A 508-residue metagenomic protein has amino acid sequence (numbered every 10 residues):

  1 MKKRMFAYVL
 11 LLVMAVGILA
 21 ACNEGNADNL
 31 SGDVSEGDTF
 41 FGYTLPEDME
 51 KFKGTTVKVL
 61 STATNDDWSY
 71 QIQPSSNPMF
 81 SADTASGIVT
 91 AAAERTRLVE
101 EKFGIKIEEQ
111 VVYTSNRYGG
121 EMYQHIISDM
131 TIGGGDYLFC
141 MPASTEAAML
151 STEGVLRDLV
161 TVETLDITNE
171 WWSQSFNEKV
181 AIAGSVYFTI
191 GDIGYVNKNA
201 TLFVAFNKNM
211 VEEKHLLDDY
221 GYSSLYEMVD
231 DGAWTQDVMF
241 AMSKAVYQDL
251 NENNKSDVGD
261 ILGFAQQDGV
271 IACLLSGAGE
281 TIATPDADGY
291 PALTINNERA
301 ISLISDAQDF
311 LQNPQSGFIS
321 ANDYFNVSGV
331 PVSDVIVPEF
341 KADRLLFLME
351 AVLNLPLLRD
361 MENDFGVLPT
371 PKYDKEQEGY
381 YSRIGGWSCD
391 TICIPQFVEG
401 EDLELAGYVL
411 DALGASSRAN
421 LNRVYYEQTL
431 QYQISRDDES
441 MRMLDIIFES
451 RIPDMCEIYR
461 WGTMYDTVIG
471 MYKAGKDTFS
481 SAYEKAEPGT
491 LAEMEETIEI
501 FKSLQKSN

Functional and structural regions predicted by a protein language model:
K3-Y8, V13-M149, F479, Y483-N508: Conserved N-terminal structural module of periplasmic/extracytoplasmic solute-binding proteins
F40-T55, Y70, Y113-G120, A143-L202: Hinge/lid segment of periplasmic solute-binding proteins
K58-A63, G134-F139, S144, A181-V204 (+1 more regions): Extracytoplasmic/periplasmic solute-binding protein
G119-D136, A148-E153, V238-S243, G329-L346 (+1 more regions): Short helices/loops that flank or line small-molecule/ion binding pockets
T164-W172, M228-D231, E280-S302, K375-S382: Short, solvent-exposed loop/beta-turn-alpha elements that line the ligand-binding surface or hinge of extracytoplasmic
Q236, F240-K244, L275, T281-G329: Glycine-centered hinge/linker elements that transmit conformational signals in sensory and ligand-binding systems
R359-L430: Extracytoplasmic/periplasmic substrate-recognition and gating elements
Q396-L403, G407, G414-N508: Conserved C-terminal helix/tail region of periplasmic/extracytoplasmic solute-binding proteins
